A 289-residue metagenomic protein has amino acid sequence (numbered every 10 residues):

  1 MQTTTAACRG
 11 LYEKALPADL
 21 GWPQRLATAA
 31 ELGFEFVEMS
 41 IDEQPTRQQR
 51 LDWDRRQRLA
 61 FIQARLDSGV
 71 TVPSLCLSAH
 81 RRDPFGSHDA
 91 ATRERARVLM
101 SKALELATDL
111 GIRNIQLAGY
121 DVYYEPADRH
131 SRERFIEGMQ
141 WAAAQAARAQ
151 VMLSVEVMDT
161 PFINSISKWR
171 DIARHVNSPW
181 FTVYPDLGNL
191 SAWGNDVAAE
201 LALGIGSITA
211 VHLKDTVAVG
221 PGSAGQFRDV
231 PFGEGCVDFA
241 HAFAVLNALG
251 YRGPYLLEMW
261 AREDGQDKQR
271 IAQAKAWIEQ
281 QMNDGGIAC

Functional and structural regions predicted by a protein language model:
M1-E13, S74-S87, G119-Y123, A224: N-terminal small/glycine-rich loop or linker at the start of catalytic domains across soluble metabolic enzymes
M1-G10, A15-E35, I166-P185, L190-C289: Histidine-acidic metal/acid-base catalytic patches
A15-P17, I41-E43, A79-R81, G119-Y123 (+4 more regions): Active-site-proximal loop/turn and secondary-structure-junction residues that shape catalytic pockets, frequently
D19, P23-A30, Q63-S68, D83-T182 (+2 more regions): Active-site acidic/histidine proton-transfer and metal-coordination neighborhood in alpha/beta enzyme cores
E35-F36, T71, R113, M152 (+1 more regions): Residue-level detector of anion-binding/catalytic polar loops
E38, S74, Q116, S154 (+2 more regions): Conserved beta-strand positions in the central sheet of alpha/beta enzyme cores
S40-R65, G119-P126: Glycine-rich, proline-tolerant flexible connector loops at the mouths of alpha/beta enzymes
Q44-Q49, R81-S87, D121-D128, A192-G194 (+2 more regions): A short acidic, helix-capping loop that chelates divalent metal ions and anchors anionic groups
